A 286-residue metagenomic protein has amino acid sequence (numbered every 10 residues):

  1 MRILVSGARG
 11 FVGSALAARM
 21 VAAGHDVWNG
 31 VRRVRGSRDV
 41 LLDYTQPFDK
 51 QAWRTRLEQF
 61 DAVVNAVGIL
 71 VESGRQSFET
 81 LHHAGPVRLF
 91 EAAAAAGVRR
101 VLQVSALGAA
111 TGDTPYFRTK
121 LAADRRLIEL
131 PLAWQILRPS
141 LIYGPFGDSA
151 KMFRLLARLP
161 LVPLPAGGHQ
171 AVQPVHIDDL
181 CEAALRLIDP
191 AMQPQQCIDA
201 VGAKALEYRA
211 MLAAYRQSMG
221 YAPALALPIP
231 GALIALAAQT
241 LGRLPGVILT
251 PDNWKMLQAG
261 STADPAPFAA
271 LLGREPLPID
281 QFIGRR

Functional and structural regions predicted by a protein language model:
I3-A23: N-terminal Rossmann NAD(P)H-binding glycine-rich loop of SDR-like oxidoreductase domains
R35-R38, L42-R88, A92-A95, L107-A110: NAD(P)H-binding glycine-rich loop region in Rossmannoid oxidoreductase-like domains and their noncatalytic homologs
V63, L180, A184, A200 (+2 more regions): Non-catalytic, hydrophobic alpha-helical segments
S105, D124-F146, L155: Conserved beta-loop-beta element that borders a ligand/cofactor-binding pocket
D148-S149, G167-I188, Q196-D199: Substrate-positioning beta->alpha
P165-Q170, I198-A205, M219-G220, P228-I229 (+1 more regions): Glycine-rich Rossmann NAD(P)(H)-binding loop
R216-A259: Terminal hydrophobic/aromatic helix or amphipathic segment near a protein terminus
A259-R286: Amphipathic terminal alpha-helices
